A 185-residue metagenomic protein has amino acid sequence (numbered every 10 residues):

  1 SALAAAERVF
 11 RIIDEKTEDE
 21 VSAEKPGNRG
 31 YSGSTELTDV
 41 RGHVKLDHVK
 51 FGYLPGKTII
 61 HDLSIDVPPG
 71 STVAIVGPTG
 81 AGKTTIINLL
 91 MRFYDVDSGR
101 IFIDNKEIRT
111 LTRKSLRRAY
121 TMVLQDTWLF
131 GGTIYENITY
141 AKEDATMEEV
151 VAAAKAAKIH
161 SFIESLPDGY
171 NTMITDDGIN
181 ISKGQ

Functional and structural regions predicted by a protein language model:
S1, E15-S22: Membrane-embedded and extracytoplasmic architecture of multi-pass membrane proteins
S1-I12: Cytosolic ends of transmembrane helices, especially the final helix of ABC transmembrane type-1 domains
E7, E18, E149: Acidic-residue sensor for enzyme active/binding pockets
R11, E18, T139: Conserved E/DxxT/N motif and adjacent residues on the DHp alpha2 helix of HisKA-family sensor histidine kinases
E24-Q185: ABC-type nucleotide-binding domain
